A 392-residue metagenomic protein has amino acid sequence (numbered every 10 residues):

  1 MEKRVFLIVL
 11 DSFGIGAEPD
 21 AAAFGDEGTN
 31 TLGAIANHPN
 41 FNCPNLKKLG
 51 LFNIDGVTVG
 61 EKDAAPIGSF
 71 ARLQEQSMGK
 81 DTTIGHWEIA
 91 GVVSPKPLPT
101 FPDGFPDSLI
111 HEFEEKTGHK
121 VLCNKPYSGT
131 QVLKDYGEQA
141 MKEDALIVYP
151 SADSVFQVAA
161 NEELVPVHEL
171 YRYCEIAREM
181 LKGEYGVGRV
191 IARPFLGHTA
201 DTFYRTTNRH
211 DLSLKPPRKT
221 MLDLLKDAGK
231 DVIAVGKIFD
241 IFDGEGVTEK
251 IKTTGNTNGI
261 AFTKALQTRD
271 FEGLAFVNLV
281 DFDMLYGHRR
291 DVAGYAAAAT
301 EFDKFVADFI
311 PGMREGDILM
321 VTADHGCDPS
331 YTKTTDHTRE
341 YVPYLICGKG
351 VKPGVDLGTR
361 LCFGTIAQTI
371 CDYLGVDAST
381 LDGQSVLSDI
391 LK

Functional and structural regions predicted by a protein language model:
M1-K392: Feature captures the catalytic ectodomains and active-site-proximal regions of enzymes that hydrolyze or transfer
